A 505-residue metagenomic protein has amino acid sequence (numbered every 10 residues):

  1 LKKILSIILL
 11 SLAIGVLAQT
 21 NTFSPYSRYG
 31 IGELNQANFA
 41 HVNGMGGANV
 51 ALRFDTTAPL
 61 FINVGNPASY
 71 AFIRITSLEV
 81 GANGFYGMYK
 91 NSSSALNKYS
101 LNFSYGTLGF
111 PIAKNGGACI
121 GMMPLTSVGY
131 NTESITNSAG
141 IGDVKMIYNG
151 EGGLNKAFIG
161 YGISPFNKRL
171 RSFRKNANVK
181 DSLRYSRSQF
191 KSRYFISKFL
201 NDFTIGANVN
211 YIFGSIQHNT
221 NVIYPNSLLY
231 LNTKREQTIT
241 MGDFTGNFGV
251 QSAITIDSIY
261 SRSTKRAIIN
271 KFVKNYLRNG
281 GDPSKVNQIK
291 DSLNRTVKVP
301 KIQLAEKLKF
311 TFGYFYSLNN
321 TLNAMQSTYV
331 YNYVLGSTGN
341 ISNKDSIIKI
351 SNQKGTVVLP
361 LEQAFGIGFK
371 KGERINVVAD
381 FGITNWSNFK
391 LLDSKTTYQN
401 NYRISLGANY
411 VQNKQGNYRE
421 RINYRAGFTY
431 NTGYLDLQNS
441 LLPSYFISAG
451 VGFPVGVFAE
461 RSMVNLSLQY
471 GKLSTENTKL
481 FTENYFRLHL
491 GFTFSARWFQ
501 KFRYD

Functional and structural regions predicted by a protein language model:
L1-I4: Positively charged n-region of N-terminal signal peptides that target proteins for export
S6-G15: Bacterial N-terminal signal peptides
A13, S77, S92, N219-N221 (+1 more regions): Single-residue recognition of alpha-helix boundary sites
V16-G129, S182: N-terminal, post-signal peptide beta-strand-biased segments of exported outer-membrane/organellar beta-barrel and other
Q19-G46, V50, N115-D505: Outer-membrane beta-barrel porins/channels
